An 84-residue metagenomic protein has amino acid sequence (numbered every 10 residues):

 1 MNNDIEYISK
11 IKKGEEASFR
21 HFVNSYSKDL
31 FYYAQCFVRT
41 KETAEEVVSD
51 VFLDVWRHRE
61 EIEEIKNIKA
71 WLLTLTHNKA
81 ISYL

Functional and structural regions predicted by a protein language model:
M1-I5: Extreme N-terminal regulatory/targeting segments of RNA polymerase sigma factors
I8-S9: Amphipathic alpha-helical repeat scaffolds
K12-H21, F31-D50: Short, charged helix-capping/linker segments at alpha-helix termini
V23-S27, L73: Amphipathic, non-transmembrane alpha-helical scaffold segments
Y32, E46-L53, R57, K66-N78: Structural recognition of an alpha-helix C-terminal capping motif at a helix-to-coil junction
R39-T40, E60-I65: Short connector loops in the HATPase_c
I81: DNA-recognition helix of helix-turn-helix
